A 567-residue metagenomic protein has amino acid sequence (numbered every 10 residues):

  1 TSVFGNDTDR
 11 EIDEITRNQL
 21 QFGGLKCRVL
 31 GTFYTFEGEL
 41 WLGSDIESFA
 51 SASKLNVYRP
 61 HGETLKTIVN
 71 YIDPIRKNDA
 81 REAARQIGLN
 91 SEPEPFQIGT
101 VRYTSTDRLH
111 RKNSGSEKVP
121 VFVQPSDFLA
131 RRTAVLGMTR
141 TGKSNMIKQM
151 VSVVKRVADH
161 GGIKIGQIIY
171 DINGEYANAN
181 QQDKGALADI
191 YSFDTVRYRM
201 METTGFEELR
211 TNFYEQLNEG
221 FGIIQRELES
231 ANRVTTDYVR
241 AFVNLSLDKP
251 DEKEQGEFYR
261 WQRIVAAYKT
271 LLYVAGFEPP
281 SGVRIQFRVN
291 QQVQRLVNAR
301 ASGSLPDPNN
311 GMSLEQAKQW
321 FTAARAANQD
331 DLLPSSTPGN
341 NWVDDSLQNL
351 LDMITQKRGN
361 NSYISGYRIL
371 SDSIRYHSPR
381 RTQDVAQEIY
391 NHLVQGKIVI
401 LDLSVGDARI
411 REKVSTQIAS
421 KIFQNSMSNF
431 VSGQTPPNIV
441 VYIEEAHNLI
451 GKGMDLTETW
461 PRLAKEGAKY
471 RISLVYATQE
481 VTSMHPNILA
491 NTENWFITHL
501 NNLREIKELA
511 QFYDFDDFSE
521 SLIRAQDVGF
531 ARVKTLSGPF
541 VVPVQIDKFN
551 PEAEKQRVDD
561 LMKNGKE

Functional and structural regions predicted by a protein language model:
T1-G137, N145-M146, M150, V157-I163 (+2 more regions): Basic- and hydrophobic-enriched, low-structure N-terminal and domain-boundary segments that flank ATP-binding catalytic
T106-E202, T457, P486, V533 (+2 more regions): Glycine-rich phosphate-binding loop of nucleotide-binding enzymes
M138, Q181-I190, F213-E215, L456-T459 (+3 more regions): Short secondary-structure boundary/capping segments
V153-A158, I422-S428, T459-V475: Substrate-engagement module of ASCE P-loop NTPases
K164-I168, Q395-V399, P436-V440, Y470-V475: Loop/turn-to-beta-strand initiation segments
G174-A186, E202-T203, E207, T211-R462 (+1 more regions): P-loop NTPase motor domains
P280-V283, A299, K413, D527-E567: Conserved P-loop NTPase motor module
L463-D547: Conserved ATP-driven motor cores of ASCE-family P-loop NTPases powering translocation/secretion/packaging/pilus
